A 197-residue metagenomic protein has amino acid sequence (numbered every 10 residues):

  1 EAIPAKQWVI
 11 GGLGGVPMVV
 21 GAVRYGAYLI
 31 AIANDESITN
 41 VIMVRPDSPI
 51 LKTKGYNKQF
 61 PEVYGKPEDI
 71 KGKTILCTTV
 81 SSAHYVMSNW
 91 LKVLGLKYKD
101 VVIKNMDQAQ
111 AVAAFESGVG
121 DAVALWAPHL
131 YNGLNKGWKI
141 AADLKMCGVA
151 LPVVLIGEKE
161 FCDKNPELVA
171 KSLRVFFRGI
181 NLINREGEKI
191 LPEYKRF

Functional and structural regions predicted by a protein language model:
E1-K97, V102-N105, D121-A127, D143 (+1 more regions): Short, glycine-/small- and polar/acidic-enriched structural segments that line small-molecule recognition paths
Q110-F197: Pocket-lining segment of extracytoplasmic ligand-binding domains
